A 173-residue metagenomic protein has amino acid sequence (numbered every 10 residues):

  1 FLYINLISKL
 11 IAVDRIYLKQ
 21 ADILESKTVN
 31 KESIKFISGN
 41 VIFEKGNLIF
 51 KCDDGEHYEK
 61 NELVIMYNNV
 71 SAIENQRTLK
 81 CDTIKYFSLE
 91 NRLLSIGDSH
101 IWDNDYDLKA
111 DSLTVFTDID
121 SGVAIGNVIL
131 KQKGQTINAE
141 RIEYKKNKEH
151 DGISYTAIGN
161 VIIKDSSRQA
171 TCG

Functional and structural regions predicted by a protein language model:
F1-K9: Bacterial N-terminal signal peptides
S8-G173: N-terminal amphipathic/hydrophobic interface segments
